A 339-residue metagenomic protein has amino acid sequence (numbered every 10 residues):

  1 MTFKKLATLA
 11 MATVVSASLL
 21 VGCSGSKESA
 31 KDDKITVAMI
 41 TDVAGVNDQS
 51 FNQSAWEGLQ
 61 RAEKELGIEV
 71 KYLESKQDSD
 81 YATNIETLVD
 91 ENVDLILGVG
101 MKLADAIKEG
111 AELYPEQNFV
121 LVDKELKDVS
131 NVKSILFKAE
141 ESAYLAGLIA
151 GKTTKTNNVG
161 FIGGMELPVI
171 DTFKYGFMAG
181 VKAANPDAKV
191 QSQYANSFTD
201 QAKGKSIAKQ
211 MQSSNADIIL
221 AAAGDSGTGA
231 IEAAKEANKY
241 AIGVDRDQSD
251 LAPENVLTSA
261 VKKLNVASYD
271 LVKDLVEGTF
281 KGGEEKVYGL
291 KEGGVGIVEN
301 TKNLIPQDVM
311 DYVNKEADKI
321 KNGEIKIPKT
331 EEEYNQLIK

Functional and structural regions predicted by a protein language model:
M1-T36, I338-K339: Short, low-complexity disordered leader/linker segments with a strong preference for bacterial N-terminal type II
S26-K339: A residue-level marker of the well-folded mature domains of exported/periplasmic proteins
